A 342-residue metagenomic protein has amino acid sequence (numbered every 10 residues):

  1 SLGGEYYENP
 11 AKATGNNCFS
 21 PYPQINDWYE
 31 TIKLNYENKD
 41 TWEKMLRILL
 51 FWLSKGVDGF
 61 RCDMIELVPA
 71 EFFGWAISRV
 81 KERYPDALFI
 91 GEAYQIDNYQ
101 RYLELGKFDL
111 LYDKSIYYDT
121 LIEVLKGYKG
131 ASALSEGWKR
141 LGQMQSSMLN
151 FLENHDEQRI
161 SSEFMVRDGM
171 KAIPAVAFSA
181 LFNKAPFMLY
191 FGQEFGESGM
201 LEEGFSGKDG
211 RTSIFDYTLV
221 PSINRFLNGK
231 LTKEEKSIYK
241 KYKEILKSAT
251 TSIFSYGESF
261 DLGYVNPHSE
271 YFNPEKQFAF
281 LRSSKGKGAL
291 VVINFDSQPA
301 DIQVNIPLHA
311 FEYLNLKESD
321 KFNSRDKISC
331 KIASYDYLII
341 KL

Functional and structural regions predicted by a protein language model:
S1-F51, A76, E82: Substrate-binding/active-site clefts of carbohydrate-active enzymes
D27-W42, V57-L67, L121-L125, Q158-D168 (+1 more regions): The substrate-binding groove and active-site-proximal loops of carbohydrate-active enzymes, especially glycoside
R47-L50, D58-M148, G196-S248, S283 (+1 more regions): Active-site-proximal helices and loops of the catalytic beta/alpha 8
A133, G142-Q145, E153-N154, R159-F311: Loop/helix patches that line or flank the sugar-binding groove of alpha-linked glycan CAZymes
P307-K321: Solvent-exposed beta-hairpin/edge-strand motifs
S324-L342: C-terminal beta-strand-rich structural cap/linker in extracellular carbohydrate-active enzymes
